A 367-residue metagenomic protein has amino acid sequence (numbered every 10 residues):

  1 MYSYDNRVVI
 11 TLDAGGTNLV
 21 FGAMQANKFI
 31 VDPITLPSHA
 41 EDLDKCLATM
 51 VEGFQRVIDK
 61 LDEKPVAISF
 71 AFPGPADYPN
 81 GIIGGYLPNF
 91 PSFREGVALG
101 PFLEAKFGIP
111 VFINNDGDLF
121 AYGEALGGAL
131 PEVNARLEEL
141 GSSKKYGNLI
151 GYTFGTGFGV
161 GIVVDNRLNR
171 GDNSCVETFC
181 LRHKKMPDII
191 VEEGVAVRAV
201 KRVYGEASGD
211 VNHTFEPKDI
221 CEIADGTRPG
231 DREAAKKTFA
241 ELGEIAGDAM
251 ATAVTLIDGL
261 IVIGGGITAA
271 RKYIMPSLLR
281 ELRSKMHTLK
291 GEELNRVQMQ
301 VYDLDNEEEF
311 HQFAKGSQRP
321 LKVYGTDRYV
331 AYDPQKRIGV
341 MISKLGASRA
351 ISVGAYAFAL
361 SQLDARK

Functional and structural regions predicted by a protein language model:
Y2-E52, R56, E63, I82-Y86 (+2 more regions): Short glycine-rich, Thr/Ser-proximal phosphate-binding strand/loop in the N-terminal lobe of ATP-dependent enzymes
Y2-Y4, E138-Y146, G151-F154, A331-D333: Solvent-exposed alpha-helices and their adjacent loops that cap or buttress functional pockets in soluble metabolic
V9-D13, P65-S69, L149-T153, V262: Short glycine-aspartate micro-motif
L19-M24, G151-T153, F158-V163: Short beta-strand scaffold segments in enzyme catalytic cores
I34-V66, K201-I274, Q298-M299, S343-K344 (+1 more regions): Adenine-nucleotide phosphate-binding core of ATP-dependent small-molecule kinases
A40-D44, A48, D77-Y146, K272-L289: Glycine-rich phosphate-binding loop and adjoining helix at the ATP-binding site of ATP-dependent phosphoryl-transfer
K106, I113-G117, A129, N169-P217 (+1 more regions): Glycine-rich phosphate-binding loop plus the immediately following alpha-helix
N114-G127, Y273, R280-K367: Glycine-rich phosphate-binding/hydrolytic loop that grips phosphoryl groups
